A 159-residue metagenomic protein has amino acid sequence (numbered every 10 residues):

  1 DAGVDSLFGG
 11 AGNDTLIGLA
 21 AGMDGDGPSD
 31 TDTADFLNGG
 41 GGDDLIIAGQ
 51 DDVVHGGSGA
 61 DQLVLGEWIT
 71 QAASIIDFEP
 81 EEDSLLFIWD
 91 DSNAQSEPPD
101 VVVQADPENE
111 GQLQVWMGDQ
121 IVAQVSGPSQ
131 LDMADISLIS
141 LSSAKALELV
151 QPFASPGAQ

Functional and structural regions predicted by a protein language model:
D1-A2, S6-A11, T15-G18, D24-S29 (+4 more regions): Short beta-strand elements of solenoid repeat domains
D1-G12, W68, E148-Q159: Intrinsically disordered, highly charged
N13, A20, D91-A105: GD-rich hexapeptide-repeat beta-solenoids
L19, G49, L65-G66, F78 (+1 more regions): Feature marks extracellular polysaccharide-active and adherence modules
V54, Q71, S92-A94, I121-A123: Short, surface-exposed beta-strand-loop junctions and turns on beta-sheet-rich folds
W68-T70, E79-A94, S129: Acidic glycine-/aspartate-rich tracts in secreted/extracellular proteins
Q104-Q159: Low-complexity acidic/polar repeat-biased segments
